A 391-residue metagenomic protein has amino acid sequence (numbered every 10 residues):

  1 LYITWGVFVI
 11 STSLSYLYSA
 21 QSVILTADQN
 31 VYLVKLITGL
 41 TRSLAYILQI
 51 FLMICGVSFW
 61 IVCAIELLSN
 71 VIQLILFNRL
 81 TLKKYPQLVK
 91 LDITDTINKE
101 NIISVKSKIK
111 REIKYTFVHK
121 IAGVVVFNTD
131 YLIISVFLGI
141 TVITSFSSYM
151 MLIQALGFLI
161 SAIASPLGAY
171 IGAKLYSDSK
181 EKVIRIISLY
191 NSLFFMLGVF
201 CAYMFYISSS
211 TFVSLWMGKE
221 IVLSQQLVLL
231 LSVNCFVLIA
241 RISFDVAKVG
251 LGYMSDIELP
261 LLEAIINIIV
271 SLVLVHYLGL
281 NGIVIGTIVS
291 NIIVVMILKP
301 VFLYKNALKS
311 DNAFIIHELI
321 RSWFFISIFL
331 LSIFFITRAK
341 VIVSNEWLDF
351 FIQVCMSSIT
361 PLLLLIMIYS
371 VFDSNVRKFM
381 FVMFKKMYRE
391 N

Functional and structural regions predicted by a protein language model:
L1-V7, F205-F236, N281, L308 (+1 more regions): Interfacial segments at transmembrane-helix termini and the short loops linking adjacent helices
V7-T26, V34-Q49, V62-N78, H119 (+9 more regions): Short runs within selected transmembrane alpha-helices of multi-pass transporters and secretion channels
A27, Y85, K90, I153-N191 (+1 more regions): Helix-loop junctions and terminal segments of transmembrane helices in multi-pass membrane transport/translocation
F51-G56, F117-K120, V124-A155, A173-K174 (+3 more regions): Helix-terminus/linker motif at the lipid-water interface of multi-pass membrane proteins
F59-A64, S104-E112, I134-Q154, K182-R185 (+3 more regions): Interfacial/gating helices of multi-pass transporter permease domains
C63-E66, I75-N128, Y170, D178-R185 (+1 more regions): Interhelical loop/hinge segments that connect adjacent transmembrane helices in multipass membrane
K90-L91, N306-D311, F334-N391: Membrane-proximal transmembrane or re-entrant/amphipathic helices at the cytosolic face
I109-I113, S147, S179-S208, Q225-V228 (+2 more regions): Interfacial transmembrane-helix starts/ends
